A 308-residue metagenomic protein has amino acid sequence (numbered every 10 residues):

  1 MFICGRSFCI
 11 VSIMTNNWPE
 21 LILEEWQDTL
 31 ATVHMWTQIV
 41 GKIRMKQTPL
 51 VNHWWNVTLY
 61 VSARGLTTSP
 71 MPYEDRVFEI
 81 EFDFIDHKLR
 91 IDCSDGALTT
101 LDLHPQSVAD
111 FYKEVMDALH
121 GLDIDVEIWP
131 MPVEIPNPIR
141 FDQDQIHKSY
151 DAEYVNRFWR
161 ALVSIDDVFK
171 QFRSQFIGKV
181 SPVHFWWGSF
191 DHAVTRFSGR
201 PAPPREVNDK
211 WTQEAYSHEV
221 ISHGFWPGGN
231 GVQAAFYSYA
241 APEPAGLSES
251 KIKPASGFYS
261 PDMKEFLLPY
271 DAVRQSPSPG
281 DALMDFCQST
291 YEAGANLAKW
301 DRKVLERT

Functional and structural regions predicted by a protein language model:
F2, S12-T15, A31, F258-T308: TerminUS-proximal long segments
S7-I10: Short, positively charged and aromatic/hydrophobic N-terminal segments
T15-V77: N-terminal ordered "arm"
M35, E114, S164-D167, Q171 (+1 more regions): Charged, amphipathic alpha-helical oligomerization/scaffolding segments
V61-N137: Long, hydrophobic/aromatic-enriched structural stretches that serve as scaffold segments
H87-T100, V133-E153, F236, D262-D271: Glycine-rich, often proline-containing surface loops adjacent to acidic residues and nearby aromatics that form
Q143-P227: Aromatic/basic-lined ligand-recognition segments that form π-stacking hydrophobic pockets flanked by Lys/Arg to engage
S217-L267: Low-complexity, glycine/alanine/valine/leucine- and proline-rich hydrophobic stretches
